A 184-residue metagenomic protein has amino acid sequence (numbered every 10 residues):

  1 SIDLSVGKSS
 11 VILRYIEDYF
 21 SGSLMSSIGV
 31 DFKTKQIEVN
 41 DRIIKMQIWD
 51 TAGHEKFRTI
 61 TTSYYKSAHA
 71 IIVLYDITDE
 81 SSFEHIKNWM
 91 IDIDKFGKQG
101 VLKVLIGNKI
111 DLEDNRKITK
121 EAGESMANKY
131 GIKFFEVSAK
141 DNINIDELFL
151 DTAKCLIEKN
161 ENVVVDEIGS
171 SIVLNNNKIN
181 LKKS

Functional and structural regions predicted by a protein language model:
S1-S9, Y15, E38-I43, G97-S184: Conserved P-loop small GTPase signature centered on TRAFAC-class small GTPases
I16-I43: Switch I (effector-binding) loop of TRAFAC-class P-loop GTPase G-domains
I44-F57: Switch II (G3) loop of P-loop NTPases
A52, I77-T78, I110: Conserved Walker B
R58-D79, M90-D92, F96: Inter-motif core of Ras-like GTPase G domains
